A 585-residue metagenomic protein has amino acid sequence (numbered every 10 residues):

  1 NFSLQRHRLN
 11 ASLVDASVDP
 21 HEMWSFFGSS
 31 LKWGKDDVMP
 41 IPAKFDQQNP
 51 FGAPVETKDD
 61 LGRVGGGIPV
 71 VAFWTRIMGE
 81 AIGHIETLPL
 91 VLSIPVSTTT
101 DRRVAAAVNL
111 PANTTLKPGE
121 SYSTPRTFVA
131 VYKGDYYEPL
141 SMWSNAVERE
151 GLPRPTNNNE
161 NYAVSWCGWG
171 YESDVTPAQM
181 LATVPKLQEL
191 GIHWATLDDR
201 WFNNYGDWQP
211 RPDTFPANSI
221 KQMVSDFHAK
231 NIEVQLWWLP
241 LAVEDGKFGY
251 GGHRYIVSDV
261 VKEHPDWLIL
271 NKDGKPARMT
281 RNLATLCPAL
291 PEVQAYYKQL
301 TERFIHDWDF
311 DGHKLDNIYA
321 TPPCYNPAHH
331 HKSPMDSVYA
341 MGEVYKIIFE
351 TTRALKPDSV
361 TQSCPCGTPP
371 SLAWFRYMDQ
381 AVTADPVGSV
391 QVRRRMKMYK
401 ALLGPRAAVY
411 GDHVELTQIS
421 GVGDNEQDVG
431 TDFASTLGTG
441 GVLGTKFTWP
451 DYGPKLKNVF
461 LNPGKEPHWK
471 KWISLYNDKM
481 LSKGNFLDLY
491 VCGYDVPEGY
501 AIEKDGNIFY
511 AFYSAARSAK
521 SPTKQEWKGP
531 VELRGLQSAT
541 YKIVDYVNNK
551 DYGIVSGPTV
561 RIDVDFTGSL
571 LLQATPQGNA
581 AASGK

Functional and structural regions predicted by a protein language model:
N1-S97, L110, K542-D551, V560: Polysaccharide-binding surfaces and accessory modules of carbohydrate-active proteins
E80-G151: Extended acidic/polar, glycine-enriched regions that form or flank non-catalytic beta-rich accessory modules
E120, T124, Y345-K550, R561-L571: Active-site-proximal substrate-binding groove within the catalytic cores of carbohydrate-active enzymes
Y136-W194, D198, F202-N203: An acidic-aromatic substrate-binding cleft motif
N161-S165, E172-D174, L236, P240-D307 (+1 more regions): Active-site-adjacent "subsite" loops/lids of carbohydrate-active enzymes
Y162-P177, N203-N218, R278-K298, P327-G342 (+1 more regions): The substrate-binding groove and active-site-proximal loops of carbohydrate-active enzymes, especially glycoside
V184, D207-A217, A242-K275, A328 (+1 more regions): Aromatic- and acidic-residue-enriched segments that line the glycan-binding/catalytic groove of carbohydrate-active
G553-K585: C-terminal beta-strand-rich structural cap/linker in extracellular carbohydrate-active enzymes
